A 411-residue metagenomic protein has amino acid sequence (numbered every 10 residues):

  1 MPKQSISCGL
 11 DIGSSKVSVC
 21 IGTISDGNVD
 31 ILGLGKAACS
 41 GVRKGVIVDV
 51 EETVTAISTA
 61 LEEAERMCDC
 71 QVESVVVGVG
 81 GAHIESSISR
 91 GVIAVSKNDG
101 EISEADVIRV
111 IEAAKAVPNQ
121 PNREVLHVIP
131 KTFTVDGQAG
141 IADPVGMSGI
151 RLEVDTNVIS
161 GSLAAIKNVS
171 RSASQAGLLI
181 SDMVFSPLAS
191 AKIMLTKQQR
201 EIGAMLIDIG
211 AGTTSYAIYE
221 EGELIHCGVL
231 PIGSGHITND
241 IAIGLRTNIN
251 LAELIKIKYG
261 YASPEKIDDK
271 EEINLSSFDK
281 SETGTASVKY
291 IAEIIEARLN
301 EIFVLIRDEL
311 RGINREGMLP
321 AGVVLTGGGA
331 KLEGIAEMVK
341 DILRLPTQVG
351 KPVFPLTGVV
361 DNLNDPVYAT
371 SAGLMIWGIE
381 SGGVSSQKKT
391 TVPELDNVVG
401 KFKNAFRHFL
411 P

Functional and structural regions predicted by a protein language model:
M1-K16, C20-L206, E223-I225, S234 (+6 more regions): Nucleotide/phosphate-binding catalytic cleft detector across ATP-hydrolyzing and phosphate-transferring enzymes
V77-A82, A321-K331: Glycine-rich beta-strand-to-loop/alpha-helix junction loops that act as flexible
Y216-A217: A structural feature that tracks compact, well-ordered secondary-structure segments with a strong bias toward
E220: A cytosolic small-molecule/anion-sensing beta-strand core signal
E223-H226, L325-I376: Nucleotide-binding motor/catalytic cores of P-loop/tubulin-like NTPases across gene-expression machines
V304, D308-V323, L332-G350, S381-V384: ATP-binding/phosphotransfer module of carbohydrate and carboxylate kinases, centering on a glycine-rich
